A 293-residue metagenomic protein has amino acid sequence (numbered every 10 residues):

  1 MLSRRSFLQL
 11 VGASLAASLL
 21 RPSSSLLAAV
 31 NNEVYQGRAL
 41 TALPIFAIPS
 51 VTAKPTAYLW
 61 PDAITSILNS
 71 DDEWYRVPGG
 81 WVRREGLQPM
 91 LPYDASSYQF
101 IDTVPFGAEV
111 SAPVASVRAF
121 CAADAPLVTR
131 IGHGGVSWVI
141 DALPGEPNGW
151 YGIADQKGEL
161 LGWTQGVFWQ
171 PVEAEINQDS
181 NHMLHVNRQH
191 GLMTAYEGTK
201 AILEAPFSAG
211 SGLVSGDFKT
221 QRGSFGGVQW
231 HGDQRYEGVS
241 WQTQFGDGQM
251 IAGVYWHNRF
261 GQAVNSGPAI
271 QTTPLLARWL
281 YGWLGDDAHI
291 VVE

Functional and structural regions predicted by a protein language model:
S6-L26: N-terminal export signals
G12, L26-P44, Y58-W60, L68-S70 (+3 more regions): SH3-family beta-barrel domains
L27-V30, P78-P105, D155-H182: Boundary regions of SH3-family modules and the immediately adjacent low-complexity/disordered segments in eukaryotic
Q36-G37, Y93, G107, V167-M183 (+1 more regions): Exported/periplasmic cell-wall-interacting domains
I45-I48, S116-F120, A154, Y196: Core beta-strand residues in small-molecule sensory/regulatory alpha/beta domains
A47-P61, C121-H133: SH3/SH3-like (including bacterial SH3b) beta-barrel domains that bind proline-rich motifs or cell-wall ligands
P55-L87, H133-G166: SH3/SH3-like beta-barrel superfamily modules
T164-L213: A structural motif detector for short, solvent-exposed N-terminal "entry" segments of globular domains
